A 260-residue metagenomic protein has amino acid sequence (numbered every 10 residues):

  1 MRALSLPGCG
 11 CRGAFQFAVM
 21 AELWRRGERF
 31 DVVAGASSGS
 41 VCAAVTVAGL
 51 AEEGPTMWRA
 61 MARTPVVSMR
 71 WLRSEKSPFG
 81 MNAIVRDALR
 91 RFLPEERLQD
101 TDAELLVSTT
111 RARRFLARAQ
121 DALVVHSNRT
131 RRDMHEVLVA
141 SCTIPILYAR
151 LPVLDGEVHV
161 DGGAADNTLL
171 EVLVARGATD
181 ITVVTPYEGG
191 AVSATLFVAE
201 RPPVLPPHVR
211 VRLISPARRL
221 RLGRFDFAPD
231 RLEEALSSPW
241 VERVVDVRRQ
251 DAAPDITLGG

Functional and structural regions predicted by a protein language model:
M1-A36, A44-G260: Patatin-like phospholipase
